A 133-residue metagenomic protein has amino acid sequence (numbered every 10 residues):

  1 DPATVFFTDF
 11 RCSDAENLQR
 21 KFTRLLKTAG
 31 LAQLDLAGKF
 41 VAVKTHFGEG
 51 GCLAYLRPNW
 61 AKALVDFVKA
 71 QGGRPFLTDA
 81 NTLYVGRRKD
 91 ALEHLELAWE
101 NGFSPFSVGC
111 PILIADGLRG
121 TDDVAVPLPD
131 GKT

Functional and structural regions predicted by a protein language model:
D1-T133: N-terminal and secondary-structure boundary signal
